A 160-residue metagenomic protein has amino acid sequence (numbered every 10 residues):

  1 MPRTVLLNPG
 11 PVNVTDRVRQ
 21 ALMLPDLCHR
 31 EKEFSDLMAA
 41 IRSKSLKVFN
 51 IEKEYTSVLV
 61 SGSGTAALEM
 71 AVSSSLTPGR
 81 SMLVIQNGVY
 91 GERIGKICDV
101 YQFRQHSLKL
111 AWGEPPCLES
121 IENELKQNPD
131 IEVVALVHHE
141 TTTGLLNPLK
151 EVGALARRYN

Functional and structural regions predicted by a protein language model:
R3-S61: A glycine-/small-polar-enriched, mobile loop at the entrance of the PLP active site in fold-type I
A21, P25-H29, K44, V48 (+5 more regions): Change "in soluble alpha/beta enzymes" to "in soluble alpha/beta proteins
E54-L83, N87, G91-G95: Conserved beta-loop-alpha segment that forms the PLP phosphate-binding cup at the N-terminus of a helix
S61, I85-Q86, K109, A135-H138: Short beta-strand segments
R93-R104, E119, E124: Active-site-proximal loop->helix
F103-A111: Short beta-strand elements in bilobed, periplasmic/extracellular small-molecule ligand-binding domains
P116-N160: Active-site phosphate-binding strand-loop segment of PLP-dependent enzymes
